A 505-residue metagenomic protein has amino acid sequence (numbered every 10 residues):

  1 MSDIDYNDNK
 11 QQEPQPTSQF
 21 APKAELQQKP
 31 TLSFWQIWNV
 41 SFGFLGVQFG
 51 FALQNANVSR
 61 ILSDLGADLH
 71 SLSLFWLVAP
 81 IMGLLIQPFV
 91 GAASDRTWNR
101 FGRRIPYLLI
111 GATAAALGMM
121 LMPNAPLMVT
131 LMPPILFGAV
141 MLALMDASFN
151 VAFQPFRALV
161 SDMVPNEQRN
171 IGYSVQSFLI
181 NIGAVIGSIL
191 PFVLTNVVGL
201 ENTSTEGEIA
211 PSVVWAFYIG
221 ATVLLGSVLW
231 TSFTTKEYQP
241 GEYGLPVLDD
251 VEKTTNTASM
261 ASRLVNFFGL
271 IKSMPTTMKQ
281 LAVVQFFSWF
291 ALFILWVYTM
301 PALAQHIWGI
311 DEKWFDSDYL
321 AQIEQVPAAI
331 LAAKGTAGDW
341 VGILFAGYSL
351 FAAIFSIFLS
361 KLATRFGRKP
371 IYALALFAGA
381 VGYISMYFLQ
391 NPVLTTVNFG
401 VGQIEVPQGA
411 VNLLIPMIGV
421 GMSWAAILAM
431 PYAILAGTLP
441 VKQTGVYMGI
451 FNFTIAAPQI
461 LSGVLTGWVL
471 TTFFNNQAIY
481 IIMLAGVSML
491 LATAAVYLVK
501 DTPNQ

Functional and structural regions predicted by a protein language model:
M1-F34, P126, L131-V140, V151-A152 (+3 more regions): Intracellular loop-helix junctions on the cytosolic face of multi-pass helical membrane proteins
P22-M82, Q280-V284, S288-D316: Helix-loop boundary and gating motifs at the non-cytosolic
D68-V78, P211, I307-S349, V411-N412 (+1 more regions): Loop-to-transmembrane helix entry
L69-H70, I135, N166-Q176, G338 (+1 more regions): Loop-to-transmembrane helix entry/capping segments in MFS-fold secondary transporters and related SLC/MFSD carriers
L85-F101, I354-R368, L470: Helix-to-loop junctions at the C-terminal end of transmembrane segments in multipass secondary transporters
R96-T113, R365-L376: Cytoplasmic membrane-interface "Motif A"-like loop-to-helix N-cap segments of 12-TM Major Facilitator Superfamily
L108-M132, F377-V406: C-terminal ends and interior cores of transmembrane alpha-helices in multi-pass membrane transporters/permeases
V151-V164, A426-P440: Intracellular juxtamembrane helix-capping segments at the cytosolic ends of symmetry-related transmembrane helices
